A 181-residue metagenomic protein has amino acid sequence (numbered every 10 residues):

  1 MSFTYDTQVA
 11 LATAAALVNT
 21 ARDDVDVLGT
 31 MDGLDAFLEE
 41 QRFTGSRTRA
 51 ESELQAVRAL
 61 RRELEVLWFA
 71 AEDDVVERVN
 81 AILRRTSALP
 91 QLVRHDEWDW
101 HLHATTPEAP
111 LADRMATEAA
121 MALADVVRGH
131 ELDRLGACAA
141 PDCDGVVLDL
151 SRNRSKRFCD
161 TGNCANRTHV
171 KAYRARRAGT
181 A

Functional and structural regions predicted by a protein language model:
M1-A137, P141-D149, A181: Short helix-coil boundary/hinge micro-motifs
N19, N80, N153, N163-N166: Detector for Asparagine
S87-Q91, F158, N166: A boundary/linker detector
M121-A122, R157, N166, A178: Short, low-complexity, polar/charged sequence segments that are solvent-exposed and flexible
L135-A140, K156, T161, R167: Residues immediately within or flanking Cys/His clusters that coordinate Zn2+ in small zinc-binding modules
D149-K156: Short linker/helix segments within small regulatory modules
G162-T180: Basic DNA-binding region of bZIP-type proteins
